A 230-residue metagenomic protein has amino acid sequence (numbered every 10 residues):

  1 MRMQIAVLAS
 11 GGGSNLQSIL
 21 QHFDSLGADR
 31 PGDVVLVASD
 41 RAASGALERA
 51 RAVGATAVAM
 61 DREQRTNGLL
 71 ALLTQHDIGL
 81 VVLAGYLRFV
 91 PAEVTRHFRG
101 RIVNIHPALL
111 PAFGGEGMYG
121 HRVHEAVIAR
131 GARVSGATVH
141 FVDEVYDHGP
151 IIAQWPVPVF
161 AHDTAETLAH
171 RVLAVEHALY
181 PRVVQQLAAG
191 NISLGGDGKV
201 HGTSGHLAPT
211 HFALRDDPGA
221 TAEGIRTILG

Functional and structural regions predicted by a protein language model:
M1-G230: One-carbon transfer enzymes
